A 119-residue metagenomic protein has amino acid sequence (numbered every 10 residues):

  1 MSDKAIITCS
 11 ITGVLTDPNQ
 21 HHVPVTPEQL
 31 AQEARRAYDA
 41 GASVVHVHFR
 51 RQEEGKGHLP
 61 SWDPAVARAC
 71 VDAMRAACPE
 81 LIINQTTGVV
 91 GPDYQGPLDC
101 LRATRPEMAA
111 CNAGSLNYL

Functional and structural regions predicted by a protein language model:
M1-H22, A113-N117: N-terminal small/glycine-rich loop or linker at the start of catalytic domains across soluble metabolic enzymes
M1-S2, Y38-D39, R75-C78, L98-M108: Acidic (Asp/Glu)-rich catalytic clusters
D3, C9, K56-Q85: Alpha-helix-loop-beta-strand connector modules within alpha/beta enzyme cores
I7-C9, V45-V47, L81-T87, E107-C111: Hydrophobic faces of well-ordered beta-strands that scaffold small-molecule active sites in alpha/beta enzyme cores
I11-G13, V44-G55: Short, conserved active-site loops that position catalytic residues or coordinate cofactors/metal ions across diverse
H22-Q32, A65-V66, D93-Y94: Glycine-rich anion/phosphate-binding loops
L30, A37, H48, A109: Conserved, mostly hydrophobic/aromatic
G88-L119: Extended substrate/RNA-proximal surfaces in nucleic-acid metabolism proteins
